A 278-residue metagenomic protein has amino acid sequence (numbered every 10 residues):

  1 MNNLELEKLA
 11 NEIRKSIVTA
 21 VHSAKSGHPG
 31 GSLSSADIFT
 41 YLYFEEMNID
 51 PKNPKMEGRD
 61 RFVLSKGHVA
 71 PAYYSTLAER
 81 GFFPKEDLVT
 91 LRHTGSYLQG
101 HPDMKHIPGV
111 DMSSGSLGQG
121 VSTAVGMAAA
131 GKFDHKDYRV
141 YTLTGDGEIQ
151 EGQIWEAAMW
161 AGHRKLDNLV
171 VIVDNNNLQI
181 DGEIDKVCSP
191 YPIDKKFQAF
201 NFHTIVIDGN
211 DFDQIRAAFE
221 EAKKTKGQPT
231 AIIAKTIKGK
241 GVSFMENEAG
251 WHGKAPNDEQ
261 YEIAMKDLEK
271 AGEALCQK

Functional and structural regions predicted by a protein language model:
M1-I13: N-terminal hydrophobic or amphipathic helices/low-complexity stretches enriched in small/hydrophobic/Pro/Gly
A10-S26, D174-N176: N-terminal capping segment at the start of a domain
I17-V21, S32-H163: Cofactor-binding active-site loop characterized by glycine-rich and histidine/acidic residues
H68-V69, Y73, N176-N177, D211 (+1 more regions): Glycine-rich beta-alpha junction loops
Y74-S75, D103, Q153-W155, D181-D185 (+1 more regions): Short acidic, glycine/serine/threonine-rich loops at helix termini
R80, V187, E246-G250: Short secondary-structure boundary/capping segments
G109, S113-S116, V121-K224: Thiamine diphosphate
F212-K278: Glycine/aspartate-rich loop-and-adjacent alpha/beta segment that forms the canonical ThDP
